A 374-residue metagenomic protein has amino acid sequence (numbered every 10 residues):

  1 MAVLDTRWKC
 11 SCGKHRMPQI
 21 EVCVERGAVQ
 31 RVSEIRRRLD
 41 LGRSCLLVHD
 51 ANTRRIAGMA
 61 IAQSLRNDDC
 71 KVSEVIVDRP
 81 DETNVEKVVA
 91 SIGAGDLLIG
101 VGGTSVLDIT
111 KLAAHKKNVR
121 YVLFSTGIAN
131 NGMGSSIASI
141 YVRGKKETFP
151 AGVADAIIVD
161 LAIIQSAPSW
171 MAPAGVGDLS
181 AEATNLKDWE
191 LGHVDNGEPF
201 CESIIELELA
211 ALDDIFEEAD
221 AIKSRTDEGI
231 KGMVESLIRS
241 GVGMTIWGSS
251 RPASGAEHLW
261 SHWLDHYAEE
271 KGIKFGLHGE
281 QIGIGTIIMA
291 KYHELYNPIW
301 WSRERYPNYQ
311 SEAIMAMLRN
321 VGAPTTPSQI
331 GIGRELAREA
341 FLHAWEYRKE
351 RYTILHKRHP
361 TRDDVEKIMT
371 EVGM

Functional and structural regions predicted by a protein language model:
M1-L97: ATP/NTP phosphate-donor binding region
M1-S11, L179, L295-M374: C-terminal charged capping/lid subdomain of soluble metabolic enzymes
K14-R16, L39-D40, A90-G93, A114 (+5 more regions): Solvent-exposed alpha-helices and their adjacent loops that cap or buttress functional pockets in soluble metabolic
V48-H49, G102, S125, V159: Short beta-strand/turn micro-motifs composed of small residues that flank or help shape donor/cofactor-binding pockets
R66-N67, A156-S169, G177-W189, L209-S224 (+6 more regions): Generic secondary-structure signature for well-ordered alpha-helical cores
I92-A113, K117-G127: A short, small-residue-rich loop immediately preceding and capping a beta-strand
K116-D213: A glycine/threonine-rich phosphate-anchoring loop and its flanking beta-alpha core in nucleotide/phosphate-binding
I205-M317: Active-site segments that bind and position negatively charged phosphate/pyrophosphate groups
